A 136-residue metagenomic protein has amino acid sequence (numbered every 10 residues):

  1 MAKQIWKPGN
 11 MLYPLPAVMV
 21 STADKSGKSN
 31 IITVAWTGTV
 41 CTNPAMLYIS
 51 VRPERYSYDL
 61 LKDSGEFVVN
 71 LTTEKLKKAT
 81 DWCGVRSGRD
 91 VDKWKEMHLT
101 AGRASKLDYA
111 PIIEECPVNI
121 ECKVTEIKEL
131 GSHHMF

Functional and structural regions predicted by a protein language model:
M1-V34, G38-F136: Active-site-proximal mixed secondary-structure blocks
